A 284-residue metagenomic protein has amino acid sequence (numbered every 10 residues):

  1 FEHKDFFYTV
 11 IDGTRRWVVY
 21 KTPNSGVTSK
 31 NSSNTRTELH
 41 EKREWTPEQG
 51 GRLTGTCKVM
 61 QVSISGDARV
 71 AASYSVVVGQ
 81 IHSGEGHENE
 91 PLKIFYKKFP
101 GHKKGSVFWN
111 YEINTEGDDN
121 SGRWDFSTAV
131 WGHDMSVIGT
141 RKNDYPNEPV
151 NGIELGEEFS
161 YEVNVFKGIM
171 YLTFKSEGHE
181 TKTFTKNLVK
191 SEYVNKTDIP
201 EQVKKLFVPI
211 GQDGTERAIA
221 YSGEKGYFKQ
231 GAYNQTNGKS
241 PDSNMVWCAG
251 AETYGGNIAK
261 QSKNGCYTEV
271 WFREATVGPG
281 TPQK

Functional and structural regions predicted by a protein language model:
F1-D125, A251, T276-G280: Secretory/extracellular carbohydrate-interaction modules and structurally similar beta-sandwich "look-alikes"
G13, E48, G152-G156, V165: Surface-exposed coil/turn segments at beta-strand junctions on protein surfaces, enriched
G50-R52, I64-V70, G152-E154, E192-K284: Ligand-recognition surfaces built from glycine- and aromatic
G55, E157-V165, M170-F174: Short tryptophan-centered beta-strand motifs in secreted/extracellular beta-sheet-rich domains of glycan-recognition
M60-V62, G168, H179: Short coil/turn motifs at secondary-structure junctions
N110-S160: Short, aromatic/His-centered strand-loop micro-motif at the edge of beta-sheets
T173-H179, T268-E269: CBM-like, beta-strand-rich accessory domains located in the C-terminal region of large, secreted polysaccharide-active
S176-I199: Active/binding-pocket-proximal capping segment
